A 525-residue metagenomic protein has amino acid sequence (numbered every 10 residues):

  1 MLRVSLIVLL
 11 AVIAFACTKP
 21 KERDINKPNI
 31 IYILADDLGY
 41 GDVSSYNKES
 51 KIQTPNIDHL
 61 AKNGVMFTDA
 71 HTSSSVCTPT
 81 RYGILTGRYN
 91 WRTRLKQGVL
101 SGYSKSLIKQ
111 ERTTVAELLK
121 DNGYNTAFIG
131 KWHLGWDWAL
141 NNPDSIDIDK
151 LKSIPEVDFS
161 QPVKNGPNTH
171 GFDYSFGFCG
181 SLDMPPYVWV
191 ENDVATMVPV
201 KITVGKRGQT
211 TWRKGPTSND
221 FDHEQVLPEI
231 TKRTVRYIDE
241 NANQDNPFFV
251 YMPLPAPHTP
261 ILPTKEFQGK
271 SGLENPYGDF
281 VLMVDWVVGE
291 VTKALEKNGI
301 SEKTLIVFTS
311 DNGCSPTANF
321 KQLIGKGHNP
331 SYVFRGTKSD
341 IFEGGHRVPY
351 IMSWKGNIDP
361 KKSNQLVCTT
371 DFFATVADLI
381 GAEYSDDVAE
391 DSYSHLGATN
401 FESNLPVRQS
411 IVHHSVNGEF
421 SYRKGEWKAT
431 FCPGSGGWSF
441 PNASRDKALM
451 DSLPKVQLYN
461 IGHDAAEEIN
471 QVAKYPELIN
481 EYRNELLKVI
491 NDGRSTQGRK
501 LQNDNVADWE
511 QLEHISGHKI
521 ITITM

Functional and structural regions predicted by a protein language model:
P20, K150-L182, P316, F320 (+5 more regions): C-terminal cap/loop subdomain of S1 sulfatases and analogous C-terminal strand-loop tails that border
P20-P28, A35, G39-Y40, M66 (+6 more regions): Long, internal low-complexity/basic segments
N26, E49-T54, H71-V76, G102-T113 (+8 more regions): A short beta-strand-to-alpha-helix junction
Y32, Y40-F128, L134-K152, E156 (+2 more regions): Active-site segment of extracytoplasmic enzymes that catalyze sulfate/phosphate-ester chemistry
Y46-S50, M66-R88, F128-A139, S175-L182 (+5 more regions): Short, solvent-exposed turn/loop segments enriched in Gly/Ser/Thr/Pro and often Arg
I146, D158, P167, P260-L262 (+6 more regions): Histidine-centered active-site microenvironments of extracellular/periplasmic hydrolases and transferases
P185-T196, K201-T203, T234-D279, S315-P316 (+1 more regions): Active-site His/acidic residue clusters
Q225-A242, E266-T304: A long, amphipathic alpha-helix that forms part of the scaffold/cap immediately adjacent to metal-dependent active
